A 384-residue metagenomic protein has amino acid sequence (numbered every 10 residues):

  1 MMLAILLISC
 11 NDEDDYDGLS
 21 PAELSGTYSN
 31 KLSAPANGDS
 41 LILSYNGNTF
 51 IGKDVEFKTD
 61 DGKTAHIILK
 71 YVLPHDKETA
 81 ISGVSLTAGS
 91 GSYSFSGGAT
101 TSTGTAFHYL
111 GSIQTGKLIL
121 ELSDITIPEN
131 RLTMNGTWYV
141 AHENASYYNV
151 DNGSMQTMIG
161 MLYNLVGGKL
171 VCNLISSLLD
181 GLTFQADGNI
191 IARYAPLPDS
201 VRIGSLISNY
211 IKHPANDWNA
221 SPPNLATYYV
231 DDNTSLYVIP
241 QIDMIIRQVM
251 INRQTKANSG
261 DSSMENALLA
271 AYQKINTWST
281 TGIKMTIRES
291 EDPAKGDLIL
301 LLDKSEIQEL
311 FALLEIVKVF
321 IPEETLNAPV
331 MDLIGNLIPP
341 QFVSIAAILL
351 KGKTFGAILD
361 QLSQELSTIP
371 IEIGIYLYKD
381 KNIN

Functional and structural regions predicted by a protein language model:
M1-S9, R253-Q254, A267-L268: Sec-dependent N-terminal signal peptides of Gram-negative exported proteins
L3-L32, T115-G136, A357, Q364-N384: Bacterial Sec-dependent N-terminal signal peptides
S9-S92, T100-S102: N-terminal "mature head" segments of proteins
L41-S82, N149-A257: N-terminal glycine/threonine-rich, aromatic-flanked beta-hairpin/loop signature
K53-K58, G83-G89, H108-T115, L225-Y229 (+2 more regions): Extended lipid/amphipathic-ligand handling interfaces
S85-S123: Extended, hydrophobic interaction surfaces within ordered domains
T137-E143: Short beta-strand edge/turn micro-motifs at domain boundaries
N233, D243-N384: Hydrophilic extracytoplasmic domains
